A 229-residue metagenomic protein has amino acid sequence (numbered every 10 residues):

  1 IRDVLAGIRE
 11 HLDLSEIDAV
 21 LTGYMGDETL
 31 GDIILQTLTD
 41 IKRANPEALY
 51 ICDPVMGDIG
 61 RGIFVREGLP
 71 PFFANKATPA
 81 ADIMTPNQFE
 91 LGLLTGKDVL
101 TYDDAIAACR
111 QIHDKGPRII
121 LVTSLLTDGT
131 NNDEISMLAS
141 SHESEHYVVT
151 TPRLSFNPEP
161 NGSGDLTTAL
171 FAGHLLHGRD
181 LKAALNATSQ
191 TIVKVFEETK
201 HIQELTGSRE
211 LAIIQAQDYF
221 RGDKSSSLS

Functional and structural regions predicted by a protein language model:
I1-I59, I63-F64, R209-L228: Conserved N-terminal subdomain of the carbohydrate kinase-like
L5, R9-L12, L38, K42-N45 (+3 more regions): Structural signal for hydrophobic packing residues in well-ordered secondary-structure cores of soluble enzyme domains
G26, M56-D58, E90, L125-D128 (+2 more regions): Glycine-rich beta-alpha junction loops
V65-Y147, F156: Conserved phosphate/ATP/ADP-binding segment of small-molecule kinases
G92-L93, P158-L181: Short, small-residue alpha-helix embedded
E145-Y147, H174-T188: Phosphate-handling active-site elements
K182-S229: Charged C-terminal helix
